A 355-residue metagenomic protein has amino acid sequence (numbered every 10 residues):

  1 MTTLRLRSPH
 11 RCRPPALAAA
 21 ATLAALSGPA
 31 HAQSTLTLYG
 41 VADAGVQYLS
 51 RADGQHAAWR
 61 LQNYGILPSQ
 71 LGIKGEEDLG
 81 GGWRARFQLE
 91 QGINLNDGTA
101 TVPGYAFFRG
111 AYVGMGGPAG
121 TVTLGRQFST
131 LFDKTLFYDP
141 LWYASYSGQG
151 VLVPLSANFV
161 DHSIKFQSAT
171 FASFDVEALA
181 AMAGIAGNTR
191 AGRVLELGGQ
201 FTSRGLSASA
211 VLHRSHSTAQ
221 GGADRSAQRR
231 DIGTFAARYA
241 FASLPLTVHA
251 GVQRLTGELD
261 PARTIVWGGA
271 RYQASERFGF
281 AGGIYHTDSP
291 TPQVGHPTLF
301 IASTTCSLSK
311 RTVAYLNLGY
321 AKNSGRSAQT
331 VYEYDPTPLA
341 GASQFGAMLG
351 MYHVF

Functional and structural regions predicted by a protein language model:
T2-L17: Bacterial N-terminal signal peptides that target proteins for export
A25-P29: N-terminal signal peptide c-region/cleavage motif recognized by signal peptidases
Q33-Y48, A58-M182, A191, Q200-R204: Outer membrane beta-barrel
L36-A44, G81, A85-L89, V122 (+9 more regions): Transmembrane beta-strands of outer-membrane beta-barrel proteins
Q47-D53, N94-G98, L131, Q149 (+6 more regions): Sequence/structural signature of outer-membrane beta-barrel proteins
Q70-G72, G110-Y112, S163-K165, E196-G198 (+4 more regions): Membrane-embedded beta-strand positions in outer-membrane beta-barrel channels/transporters
L195-S307, N317-A321, H353: Detector for outer-membrane/organellar transmembrane beta-barrel domains, recognizing the amphipathic beta-strand
C306-L308, G341-F355: Outer-membrane beta-barrel "beta-signal"
